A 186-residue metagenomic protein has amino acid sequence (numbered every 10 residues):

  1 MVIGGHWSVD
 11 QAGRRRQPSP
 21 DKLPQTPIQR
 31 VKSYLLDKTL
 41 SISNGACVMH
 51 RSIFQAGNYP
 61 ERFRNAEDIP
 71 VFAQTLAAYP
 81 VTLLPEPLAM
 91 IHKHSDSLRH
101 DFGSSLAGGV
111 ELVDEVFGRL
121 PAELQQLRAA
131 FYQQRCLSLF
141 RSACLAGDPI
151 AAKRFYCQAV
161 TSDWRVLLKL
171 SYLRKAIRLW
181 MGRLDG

Functional and structural regions predicted by a protein language model:
M1-Q17: Conserved donor NDP-sugar-binding/catalytic core segment of glycosyltransferases
G4, Q17-P18, K22-S105: Conserved nucleotide-sugar donor-binding catalytic segment
H6, P20, V71-Q74, A78 (+3 more regions): Residue-level detection of beta-strand scaffold positions
S8, L88-M90, L173: Conserved beta-strand edge residues that scaffold enzyme active sites
V9, R15, K32-L36, F155-Y156 (+1 more regions): Generic alpha-helical hydrophobic packing signal
A12, T26-Q29, D163: Secondary-structure junction/capping motif
K93-G186: C-terminal subregions of glycosyltransferases and related glycan-biosynthesis enzymes
